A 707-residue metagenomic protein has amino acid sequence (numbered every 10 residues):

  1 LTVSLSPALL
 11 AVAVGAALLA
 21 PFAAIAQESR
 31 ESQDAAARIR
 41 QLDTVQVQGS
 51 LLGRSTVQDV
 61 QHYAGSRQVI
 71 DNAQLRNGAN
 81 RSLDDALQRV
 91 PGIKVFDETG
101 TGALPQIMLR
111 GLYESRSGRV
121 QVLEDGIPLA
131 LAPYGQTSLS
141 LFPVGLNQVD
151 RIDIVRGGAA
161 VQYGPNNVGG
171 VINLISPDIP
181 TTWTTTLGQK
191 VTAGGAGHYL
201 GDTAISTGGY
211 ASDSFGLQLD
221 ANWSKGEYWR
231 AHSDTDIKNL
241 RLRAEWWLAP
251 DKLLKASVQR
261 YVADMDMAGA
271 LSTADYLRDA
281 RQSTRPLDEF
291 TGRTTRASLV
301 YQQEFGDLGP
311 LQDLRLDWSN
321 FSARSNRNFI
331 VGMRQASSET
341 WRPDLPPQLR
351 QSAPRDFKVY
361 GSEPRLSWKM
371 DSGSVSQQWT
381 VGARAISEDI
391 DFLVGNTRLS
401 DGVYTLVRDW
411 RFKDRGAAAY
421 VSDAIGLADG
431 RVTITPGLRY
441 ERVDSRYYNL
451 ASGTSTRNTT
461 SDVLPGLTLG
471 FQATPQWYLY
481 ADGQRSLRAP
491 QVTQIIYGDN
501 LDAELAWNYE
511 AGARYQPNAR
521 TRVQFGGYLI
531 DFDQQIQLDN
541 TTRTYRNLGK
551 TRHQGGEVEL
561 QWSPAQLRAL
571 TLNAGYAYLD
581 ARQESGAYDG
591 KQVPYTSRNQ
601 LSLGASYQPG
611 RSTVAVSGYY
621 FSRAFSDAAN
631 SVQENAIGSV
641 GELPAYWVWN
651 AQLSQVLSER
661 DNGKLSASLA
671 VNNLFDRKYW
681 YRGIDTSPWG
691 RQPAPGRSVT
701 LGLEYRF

Functional and structural regions predicted by a protein language model:
S32, D43-G78, A103-Q106, V120: N-terminal periplasmic "start-of-domain" segments of outer-membrane beta-barrel proteins
T44, G208-Y210, A419-D423, A481 (+1 more regions): Conserved C-terminal beta-signal and adjacent last beta-strands/turns of outer-membrane beta-barrel proteins
D59, R67, D84-L131: Extracytoplasmic beta-strand/coil segments of soluble accessory domains associated with Gram-negative outer-membrane
I127-R156: Short acidic/polar hinge/loop motifs at secondary-structure boundaries that mediate gating or recognition
T186, G197-K225, W229-D266, E289-Q302 (+1 more regions): Transmembrane beta-barrel wall of Gram-negative outer-membrane proteins
A204-I205, V300-E304, G309-R334, D391 (+5 more regions): Membrane-embedded beta-barrel scaffold of Gram-negative outer-membrane proteins
W247, L253-K255, Q259, F290-L450 (+2 more regions): Face-selective signature of the C-terminal outer-membrane beta-barrel domain
L366-W368, L427-A428, I434, L529-D531 (+3 more regions): Gram-negative outer-membrane beta-barrel transporters
